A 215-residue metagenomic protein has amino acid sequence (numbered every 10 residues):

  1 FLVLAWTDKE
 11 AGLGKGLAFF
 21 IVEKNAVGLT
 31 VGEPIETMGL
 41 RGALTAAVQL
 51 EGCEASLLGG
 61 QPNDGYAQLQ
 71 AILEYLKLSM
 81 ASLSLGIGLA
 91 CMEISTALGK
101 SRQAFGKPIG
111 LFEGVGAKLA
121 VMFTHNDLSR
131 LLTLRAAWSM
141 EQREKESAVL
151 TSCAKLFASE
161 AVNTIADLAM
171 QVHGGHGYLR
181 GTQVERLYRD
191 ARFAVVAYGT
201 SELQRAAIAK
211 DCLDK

Functional and structural regions predicted by a protein language model:
F1-V31: A short core secondary-structure module
L2-L4, F19-I21, T45-Q49, A55 (+1 more regions): Conserved hydrophobic/aromatic beta-strand scaffold that supports enzyme active sites
E10-G14, M38-G42, A71-I72: Solvent-exposed alpha-helices and their adjacent loops that cap or buttress functional pockets in soluble metabolic
G14-G16, T30-E33, S56-N63: Short, charged, solvent-exposed linker or helix-capping segments at domain edges/interfaces that act as flexible hinges
K15, A43-T45, R189: Short, solvent-exposed loop/turn segments at the edges of secondary structure
N25-C53: Flexible, small-/acidic-enriched active-site or ligand-binding loops
A46-A71: A short, charged helix-loop
A71-K215: Alpha-helical interface subdomain recognition
